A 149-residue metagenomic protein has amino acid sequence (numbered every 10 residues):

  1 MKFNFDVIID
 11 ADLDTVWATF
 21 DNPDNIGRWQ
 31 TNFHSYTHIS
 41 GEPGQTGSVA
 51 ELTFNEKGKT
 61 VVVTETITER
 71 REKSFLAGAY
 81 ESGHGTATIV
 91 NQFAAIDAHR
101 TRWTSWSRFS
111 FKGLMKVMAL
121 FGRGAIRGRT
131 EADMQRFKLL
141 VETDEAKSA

Functional and structural regions predicted by a protein language model:
M1-S40, Q45, K147-A149: Hydrophobic ligand-binding cavity/cleft-lining segments
F5-V7, H38, V63-E69, T88-A95 (+1 more regions): Hydrophobic/aromatic beta-strand elements that line small-molecule binding cavities or substrate pockets in beta-rich
D12, P43, K57, E72-K73 (+2 more regions): Short strand-connecting beta-turns/loops that link adjacent beta-strands
P43-E51, R70-G78: Short, hydrophobic/aromatic-rich segments at coil-to-beta transitions
N55-V61, F111-L114: Short, cysteine-centered beta-strand-loop-beta hairpins and adjacent loop/turn segments enriched in charged/polar
K59-R70, A77-A79: Helix-adjacent hinge/juxtasegments
A79-A132, L139, S148-A149: Beta-strand/loop substructures that line and gate deep hydrophobic ligand-binding cavities in soluble
